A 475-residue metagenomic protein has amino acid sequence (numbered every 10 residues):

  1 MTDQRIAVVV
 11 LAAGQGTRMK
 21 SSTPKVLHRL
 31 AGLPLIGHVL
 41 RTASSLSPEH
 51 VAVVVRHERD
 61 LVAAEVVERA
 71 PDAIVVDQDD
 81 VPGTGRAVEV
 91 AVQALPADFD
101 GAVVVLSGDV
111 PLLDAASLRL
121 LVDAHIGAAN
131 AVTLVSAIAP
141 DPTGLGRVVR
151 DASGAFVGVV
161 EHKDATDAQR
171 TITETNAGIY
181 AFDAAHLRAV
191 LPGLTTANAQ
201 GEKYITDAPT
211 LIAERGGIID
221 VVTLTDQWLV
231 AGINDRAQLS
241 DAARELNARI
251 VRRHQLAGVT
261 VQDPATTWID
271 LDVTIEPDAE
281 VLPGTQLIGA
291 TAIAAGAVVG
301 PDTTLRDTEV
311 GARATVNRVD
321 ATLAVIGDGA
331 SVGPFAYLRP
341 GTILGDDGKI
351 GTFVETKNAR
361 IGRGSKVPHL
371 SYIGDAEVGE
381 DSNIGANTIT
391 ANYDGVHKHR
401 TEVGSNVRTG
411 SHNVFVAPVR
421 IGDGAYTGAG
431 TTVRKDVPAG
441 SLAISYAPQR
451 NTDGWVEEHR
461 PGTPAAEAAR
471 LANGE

Functional and structural regions predicted by a protein language model:
M1-A7, L33-D123, G127, G462-A465: Conserved N-terminal catalytic core of the sugar/cofactor nucleotidyltransferase
T2-Q4, T173-E276: Conserved alpha/beta core of the MobA/IspD/sugar-nucleotide pyrophosphorylase nucleotidyltransferase superfamily
Q4-L30, L46, R69: Glycine-rich N-terminal loop/short-helix segment of MobA-like nucleotidyltransferase
A12, V55, S107, S136-A137: Short beta-strand/turn micro-motifs composed of small residues that flank or help shape donor/cofactor-binding pockets
T23-R29, D80, L194-A197: Short glycine-enriched, charge-decorated loop/helix-capping segments at active-site entrances that position
H28, P111, T173, Y180 (+3 more regions): Residues that recognize and position ribonucleotide moieties
L113-A199, T206: Conserved core of the sugar-phosphate nucleotidyltransferase
T260-S445, Q449-N451: Structural signal for interior beta-strand "rungs" in well-ordered beta-sheet cores of soluble enzyme domains
